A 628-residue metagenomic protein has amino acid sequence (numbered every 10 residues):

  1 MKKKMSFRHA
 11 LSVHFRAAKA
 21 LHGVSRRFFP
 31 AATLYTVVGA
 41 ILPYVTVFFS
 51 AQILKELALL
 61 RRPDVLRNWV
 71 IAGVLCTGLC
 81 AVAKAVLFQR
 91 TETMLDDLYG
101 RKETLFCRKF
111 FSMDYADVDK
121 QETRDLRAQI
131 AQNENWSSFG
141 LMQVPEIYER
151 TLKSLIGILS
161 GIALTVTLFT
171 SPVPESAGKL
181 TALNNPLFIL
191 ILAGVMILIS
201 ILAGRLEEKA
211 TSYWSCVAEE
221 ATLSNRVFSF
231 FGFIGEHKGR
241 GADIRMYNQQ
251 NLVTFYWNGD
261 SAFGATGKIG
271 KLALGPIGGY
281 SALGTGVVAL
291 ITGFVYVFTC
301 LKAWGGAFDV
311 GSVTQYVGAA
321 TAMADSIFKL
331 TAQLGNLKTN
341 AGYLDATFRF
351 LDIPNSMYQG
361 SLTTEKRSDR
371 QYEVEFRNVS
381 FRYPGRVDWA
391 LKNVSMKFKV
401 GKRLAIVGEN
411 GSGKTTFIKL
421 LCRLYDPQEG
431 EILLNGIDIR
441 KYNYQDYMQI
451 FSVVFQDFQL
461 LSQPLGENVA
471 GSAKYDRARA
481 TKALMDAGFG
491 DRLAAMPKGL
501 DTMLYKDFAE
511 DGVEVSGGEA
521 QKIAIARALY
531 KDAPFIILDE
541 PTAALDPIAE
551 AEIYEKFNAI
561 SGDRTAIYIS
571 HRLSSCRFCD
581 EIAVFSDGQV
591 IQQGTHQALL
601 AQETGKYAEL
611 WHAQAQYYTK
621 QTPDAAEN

Functional and structural regions predicted by a protein language model:
M1-F15, D96-M142, L223-I269, A341-P354 (+2 more regions): Extended non-transmembrane interhelical loops and adjacent amphipathic helices of multipass membrane proteins
M1-I41, D64-N68, L87-T91, T123-L159 (+6 more regions): Membrane-integrated ABC transporters
P30-A83, G157-T211, G306-V310: Transmembrane helix-loop-helix hairpins at lipid-water interfaces of multipass membrane proteins, especially the type-1
V295, V313-I353: Cytosolic ends of transmembrane helices, especially the final helix of ABC transmembrane type-1 domains
C422: Helix-to-loop junction immediately C-terminal to a conserved catalytic motif
E431-L433, M448, G466-E510, Y554-E555 (+1 more regions): ABC ATPase nucleotide-binding domain helical subdomain, centered on the C-loop/LSGGQ "ABC signature"
L433, G490-I523, D532, Y617-N628: ABC-fold ATPase nucleotide-binding domain signature/coupling loops
K498-G499, E555, G562, R572-N628: C-terminal portion of ABC ATPase nucleotide-binding domains
